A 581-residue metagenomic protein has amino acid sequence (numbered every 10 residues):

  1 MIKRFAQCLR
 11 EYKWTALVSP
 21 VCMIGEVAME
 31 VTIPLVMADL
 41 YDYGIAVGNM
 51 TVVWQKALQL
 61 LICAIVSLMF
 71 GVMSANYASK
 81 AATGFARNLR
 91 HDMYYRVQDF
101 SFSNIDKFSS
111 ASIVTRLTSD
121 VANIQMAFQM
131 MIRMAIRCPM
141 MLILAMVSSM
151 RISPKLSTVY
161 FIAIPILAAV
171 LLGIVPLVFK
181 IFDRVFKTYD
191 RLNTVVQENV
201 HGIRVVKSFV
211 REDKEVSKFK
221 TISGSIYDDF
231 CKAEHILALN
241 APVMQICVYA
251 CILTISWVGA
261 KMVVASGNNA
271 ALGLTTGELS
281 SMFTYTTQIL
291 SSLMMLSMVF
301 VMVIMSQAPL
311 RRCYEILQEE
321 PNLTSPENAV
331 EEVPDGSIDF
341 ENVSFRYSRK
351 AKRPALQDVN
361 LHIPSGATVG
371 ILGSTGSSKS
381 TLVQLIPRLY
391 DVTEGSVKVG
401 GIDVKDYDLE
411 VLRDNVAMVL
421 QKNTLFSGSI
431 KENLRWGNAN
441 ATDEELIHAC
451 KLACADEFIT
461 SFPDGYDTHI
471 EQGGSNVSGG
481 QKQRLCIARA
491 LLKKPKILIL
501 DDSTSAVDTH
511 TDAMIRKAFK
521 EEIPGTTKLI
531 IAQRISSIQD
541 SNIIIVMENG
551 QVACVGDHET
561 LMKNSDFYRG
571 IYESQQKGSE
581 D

Functional and structural regions predicted by a protein language model:
M1-E30, M37, I45-L60, V66 (+17 more regions): Membrane-integrated ABC transporters
E11, T15-A28, D39, C63 (+4 more regions): Transmembrane helices of ABC transporter permease
E11-K13, Y77, D99-S103, S119-I132 (+7 more regions): An intracellular "coupling" helix at the cytosolic face of ABC transporter transmembrane type-1 domains
W14-A16, C63-A82, R133-M140, F161-T188 (+4 more regions): Alpha-helical transmembrane segments of multi-pass membrane proteins
V47-G48, T83, H91-T115, S119-V121 (+7 more regions): Short intracellular "coupling" helices and adjacent cytoplasmic loop segments at the cytosolic face of multi-pass
N49-Q55, S148-I162, K232-R312, I316-L317: Helix-loop-helix
E332-D581: ABC-type nucleotide-binding domain
